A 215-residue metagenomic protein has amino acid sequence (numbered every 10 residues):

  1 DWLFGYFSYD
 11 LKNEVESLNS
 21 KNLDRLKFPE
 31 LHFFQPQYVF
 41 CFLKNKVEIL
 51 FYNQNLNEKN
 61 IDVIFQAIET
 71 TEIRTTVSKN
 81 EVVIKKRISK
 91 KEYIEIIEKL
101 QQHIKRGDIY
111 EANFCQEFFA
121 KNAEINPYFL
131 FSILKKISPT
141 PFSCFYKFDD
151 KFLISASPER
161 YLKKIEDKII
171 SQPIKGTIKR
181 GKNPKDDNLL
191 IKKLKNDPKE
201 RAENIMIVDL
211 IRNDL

Functional and structural regions predicted by a protein language model:
D1-L215: Extended alpha-helical targeting/anchoring segments, especially N-terminal organellar/secretory targeting helices
